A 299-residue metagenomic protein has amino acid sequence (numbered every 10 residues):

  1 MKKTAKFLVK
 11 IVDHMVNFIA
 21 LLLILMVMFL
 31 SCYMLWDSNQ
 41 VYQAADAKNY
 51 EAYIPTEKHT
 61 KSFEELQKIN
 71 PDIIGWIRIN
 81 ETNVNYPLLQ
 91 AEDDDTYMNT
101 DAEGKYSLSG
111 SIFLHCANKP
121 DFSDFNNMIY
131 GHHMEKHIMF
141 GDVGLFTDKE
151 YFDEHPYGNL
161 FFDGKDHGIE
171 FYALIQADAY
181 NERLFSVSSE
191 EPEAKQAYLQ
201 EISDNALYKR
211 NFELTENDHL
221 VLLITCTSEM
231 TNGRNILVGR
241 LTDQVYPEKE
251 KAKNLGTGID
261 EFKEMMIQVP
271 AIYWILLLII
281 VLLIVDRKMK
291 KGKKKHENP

Functional and structural regions predicted by a protein language model:
M1-D13, K291-P299: N-terminal Lys/Arg-rich, disordered targeting/topogenic segments
I11-H14, F18-Q268, D286-K288: Solvent-exposed, non-transmembrane regions of membrane-associated and secreted proteins
L22-M26, I275-V281: Core hydrophobic alpha-helical transmembrane segments of single-pass membrane proteins
Q268-W274: Short, hydrophobic alpha-helical membrane anchors of single-pass surface/secreted proteins
L277-K291: Alpha-helical transmembrane segments
